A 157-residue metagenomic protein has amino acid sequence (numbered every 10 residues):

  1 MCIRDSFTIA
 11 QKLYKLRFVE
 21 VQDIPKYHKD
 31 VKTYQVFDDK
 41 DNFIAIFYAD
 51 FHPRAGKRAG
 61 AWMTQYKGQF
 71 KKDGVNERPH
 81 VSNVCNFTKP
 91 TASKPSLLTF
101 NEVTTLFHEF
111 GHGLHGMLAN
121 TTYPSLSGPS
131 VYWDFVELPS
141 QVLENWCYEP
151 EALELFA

Functional and structural regions predicted by a protein language model:
R4-A157: Cation-handling catalytic/transport regions enriched in His/Asp/Glu
